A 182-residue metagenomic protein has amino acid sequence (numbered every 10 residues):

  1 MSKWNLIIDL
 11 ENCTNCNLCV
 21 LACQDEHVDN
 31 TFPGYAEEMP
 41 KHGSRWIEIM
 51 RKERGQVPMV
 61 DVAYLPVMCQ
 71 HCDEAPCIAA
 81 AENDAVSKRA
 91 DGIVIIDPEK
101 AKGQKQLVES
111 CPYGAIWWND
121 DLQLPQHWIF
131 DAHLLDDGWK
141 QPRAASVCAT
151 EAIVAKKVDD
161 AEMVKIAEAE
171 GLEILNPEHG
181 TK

Functional and structural regions predicted by a protein language model:
M1-K182: Non-ligating segments of multi-cofactor redox enzymes
